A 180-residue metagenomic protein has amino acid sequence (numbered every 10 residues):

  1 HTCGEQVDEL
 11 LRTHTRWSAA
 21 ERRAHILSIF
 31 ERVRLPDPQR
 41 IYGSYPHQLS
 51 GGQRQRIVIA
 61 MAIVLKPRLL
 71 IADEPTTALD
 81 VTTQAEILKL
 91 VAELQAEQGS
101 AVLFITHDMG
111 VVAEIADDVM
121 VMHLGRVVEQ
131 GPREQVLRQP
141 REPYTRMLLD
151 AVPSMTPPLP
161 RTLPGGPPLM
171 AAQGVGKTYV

Functional and structural regions predicted by a protein language model:
V7, I59, T83, I87: Hydrophobic anchor residue at the start of the ABC signature
D8, E21-R40: Conserved ABC ATPase "signature" region
P36-Y42, R133-V180: Short catalytic/signature loops enriched in Gly
V64-R68: A short, proline-enriched helix->beta-strand linker immediately N-terminal to the Walker B motif in ABC-type P-loop
V112-E114: A short, surface-exposed alpha-helical micro-motif characterized by mixed small hydrophobic and charged/polar residues
D118, Q130: Short, glycine/charged-rich "phosphate-handling" switch motifs in NTP-dependent and phosphotransfer domains
